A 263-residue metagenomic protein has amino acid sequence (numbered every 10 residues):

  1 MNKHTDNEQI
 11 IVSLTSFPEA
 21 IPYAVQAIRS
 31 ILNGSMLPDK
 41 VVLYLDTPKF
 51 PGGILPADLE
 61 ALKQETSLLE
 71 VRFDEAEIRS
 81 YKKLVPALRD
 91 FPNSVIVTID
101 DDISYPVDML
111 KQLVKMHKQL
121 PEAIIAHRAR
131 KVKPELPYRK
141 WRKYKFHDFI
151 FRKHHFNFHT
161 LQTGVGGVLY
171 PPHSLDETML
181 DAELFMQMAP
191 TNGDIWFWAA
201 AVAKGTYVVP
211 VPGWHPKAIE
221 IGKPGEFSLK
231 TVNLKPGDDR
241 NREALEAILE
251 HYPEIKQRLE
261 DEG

Functional and structural regions predicted by a protein language model:
M1, T5-E8, Y23, L184-G263: C-terminal catalytic/acceptor-binding lobe
M1-N33: N-proximal low-complexity "stem/linker" segments adjacent to membrane-targeting elements
Q9, D39-K40, V95, Y207: Residues at the starts of beta-strands that form the adenosine-phosphate
L14-S16, L45, P212: Short beta-strand/turn micro-motifs composed of small residues that flank or help shape donor/cofactor-binding pockets
A27-K40, T47-P48, A61-L62: Short, acidic, metal-binding catalytic loop of nucleotide-sugar glycosyltransferases
Y44-S94: Active-site-proximal specificity loops/subdomain of glycosyltransferases
A87, P106-L184: Conserved catalytic core of nucleotide-sugar-dependent glycosyltransferases
N93-S104: Short beta-strand-to-loop acidic/aromatic patch adjacent to the donor-nucleotide binding site
